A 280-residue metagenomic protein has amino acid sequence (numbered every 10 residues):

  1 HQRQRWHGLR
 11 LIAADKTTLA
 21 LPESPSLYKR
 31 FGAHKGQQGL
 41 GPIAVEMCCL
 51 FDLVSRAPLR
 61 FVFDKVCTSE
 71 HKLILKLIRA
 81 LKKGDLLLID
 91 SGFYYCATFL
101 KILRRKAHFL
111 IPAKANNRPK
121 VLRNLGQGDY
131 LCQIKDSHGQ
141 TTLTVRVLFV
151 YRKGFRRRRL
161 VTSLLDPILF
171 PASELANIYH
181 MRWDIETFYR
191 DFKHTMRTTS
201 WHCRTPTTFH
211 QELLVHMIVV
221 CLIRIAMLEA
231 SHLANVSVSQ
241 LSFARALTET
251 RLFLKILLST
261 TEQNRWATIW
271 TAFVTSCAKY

Functional and structural regions predicted by a protein language model:
H1-R10, A14-K29, K35-Y280: Single, function-defining residue in the core of a domain
